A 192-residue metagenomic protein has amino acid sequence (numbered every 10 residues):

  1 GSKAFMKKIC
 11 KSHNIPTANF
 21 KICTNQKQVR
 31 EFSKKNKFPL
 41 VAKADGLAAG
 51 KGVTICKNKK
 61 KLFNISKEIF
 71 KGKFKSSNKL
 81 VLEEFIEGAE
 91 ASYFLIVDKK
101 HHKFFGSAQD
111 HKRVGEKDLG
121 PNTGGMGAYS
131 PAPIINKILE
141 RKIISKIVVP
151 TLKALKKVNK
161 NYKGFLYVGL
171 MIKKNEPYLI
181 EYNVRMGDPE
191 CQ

Functional and structural regions predicted by a protein language model:
G1-K35, L40-V41, L47: Conserved N-proximal alpha/beta basic substrate-recognition cap immediately N-terminal to, or forming the N-lobe
G46-L47, R185: Short glycine-rich anion-binding loops that position phosphate/pyrophosphate groups of nucleotides and phosphorylated
A49-K51: A short acidic, helix-capping loop that chelates divalent metal ions and anchors anionic groups
V53-C191: Internal nucleotide-binding/catalytic subdomain
